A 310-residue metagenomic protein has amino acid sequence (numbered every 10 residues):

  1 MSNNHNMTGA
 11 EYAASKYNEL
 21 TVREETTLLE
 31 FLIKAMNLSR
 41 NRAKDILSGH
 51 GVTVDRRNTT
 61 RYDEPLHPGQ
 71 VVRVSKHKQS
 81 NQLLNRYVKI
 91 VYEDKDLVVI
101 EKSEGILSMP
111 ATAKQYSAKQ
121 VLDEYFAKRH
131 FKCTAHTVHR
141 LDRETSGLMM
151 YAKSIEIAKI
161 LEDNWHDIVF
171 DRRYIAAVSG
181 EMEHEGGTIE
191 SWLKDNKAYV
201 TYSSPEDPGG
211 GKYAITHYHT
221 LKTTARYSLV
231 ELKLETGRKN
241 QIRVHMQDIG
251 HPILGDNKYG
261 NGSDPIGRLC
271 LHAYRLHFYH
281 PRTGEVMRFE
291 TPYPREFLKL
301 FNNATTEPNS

Functional and structural regions predicted by a protein language model:
S2-S310: RNA pseudouridine synthases
